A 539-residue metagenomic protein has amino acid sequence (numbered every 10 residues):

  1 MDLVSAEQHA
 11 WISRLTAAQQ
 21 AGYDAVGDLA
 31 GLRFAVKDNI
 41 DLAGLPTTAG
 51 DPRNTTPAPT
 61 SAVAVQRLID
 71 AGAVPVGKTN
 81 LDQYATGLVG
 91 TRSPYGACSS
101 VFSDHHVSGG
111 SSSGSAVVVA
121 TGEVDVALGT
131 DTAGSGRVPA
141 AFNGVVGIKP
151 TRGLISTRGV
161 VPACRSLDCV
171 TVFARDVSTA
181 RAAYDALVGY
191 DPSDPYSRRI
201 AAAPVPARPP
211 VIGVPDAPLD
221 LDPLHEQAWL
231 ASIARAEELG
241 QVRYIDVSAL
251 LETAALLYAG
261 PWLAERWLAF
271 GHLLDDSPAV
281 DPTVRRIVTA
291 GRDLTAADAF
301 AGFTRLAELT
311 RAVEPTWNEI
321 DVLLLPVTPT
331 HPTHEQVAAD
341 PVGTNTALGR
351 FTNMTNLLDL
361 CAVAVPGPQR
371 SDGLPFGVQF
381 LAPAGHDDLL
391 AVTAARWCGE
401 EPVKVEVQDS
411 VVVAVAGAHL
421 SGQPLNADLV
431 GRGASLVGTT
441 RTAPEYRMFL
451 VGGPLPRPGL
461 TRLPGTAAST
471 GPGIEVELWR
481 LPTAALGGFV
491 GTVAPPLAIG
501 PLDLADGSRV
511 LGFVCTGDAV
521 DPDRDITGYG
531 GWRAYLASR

Functional and structural regions predicted by a protein language model:
M1-P57, A62, Y84-G87, W229 (+1 more regions): Short, well-ordered alpha-helical
R14, T48-P52, L425-T442: Short Gly/aromatic-enriched secondary-structure transition segments
L29-A49, P209, P261-T310, E314 (+1 more regions): Short helix-loop capping/hinge segments that flank enzyme active sites or metal/cofactor-binding pockets
S61-A62, Q66-L187, N356-Q379: Short glycine/serine-rich loop segments
D70, T121, R181, L187 (+9 more regions): Glycine-rich, small-residue loops and helix-cap segments that act as flexible hinges at active-site edges
K149-L230, V392-V407: A short helix-breaking turn/cap at a secondary-structure junction
L224-D246, G271-D276, A299-I320: Acyltransferase
V407-S435: Long, hydrophobic N-terminal alpha-helical segment
